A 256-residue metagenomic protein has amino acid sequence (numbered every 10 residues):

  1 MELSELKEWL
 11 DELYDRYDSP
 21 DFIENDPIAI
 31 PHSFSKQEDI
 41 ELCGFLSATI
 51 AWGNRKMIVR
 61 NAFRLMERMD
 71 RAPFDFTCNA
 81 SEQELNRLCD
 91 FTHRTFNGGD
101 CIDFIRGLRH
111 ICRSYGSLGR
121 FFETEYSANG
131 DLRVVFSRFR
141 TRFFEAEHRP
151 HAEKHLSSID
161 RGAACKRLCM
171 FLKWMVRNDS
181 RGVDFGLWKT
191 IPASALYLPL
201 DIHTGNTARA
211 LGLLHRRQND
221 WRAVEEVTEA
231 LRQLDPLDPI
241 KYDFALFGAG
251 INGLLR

Functional and structural regions predicted by a protein language model:
M1-R256: HhH-family (HhH-GPD) DNA N-glycosylase catalytic core used in base-excision repair
